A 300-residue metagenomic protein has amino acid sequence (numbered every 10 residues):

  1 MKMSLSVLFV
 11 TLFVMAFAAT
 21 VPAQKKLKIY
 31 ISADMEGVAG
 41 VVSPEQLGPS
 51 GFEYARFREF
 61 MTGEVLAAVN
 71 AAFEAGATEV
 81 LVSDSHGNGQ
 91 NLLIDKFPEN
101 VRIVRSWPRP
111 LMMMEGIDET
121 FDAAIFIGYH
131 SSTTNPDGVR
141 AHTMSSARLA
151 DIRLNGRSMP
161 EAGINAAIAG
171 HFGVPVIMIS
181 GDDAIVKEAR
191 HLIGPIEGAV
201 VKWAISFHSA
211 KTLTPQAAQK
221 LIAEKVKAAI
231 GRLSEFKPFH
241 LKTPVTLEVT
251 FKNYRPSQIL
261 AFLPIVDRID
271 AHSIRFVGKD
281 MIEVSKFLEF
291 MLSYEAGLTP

Functional and structural regions predicted by a protein language model:
V7-A16: Bacterial N-terminal signal peptides
F13, A218-P300: C-terminal accessory domains and tails appended to enzymatic cores
A19-A23: Sec/Tat signal peptide C-region and signal peptidase I cleavage site
G40-V65, E197-V201: A short alpha/beta connector and helix-capping loop motif
F52-S83, N88-Q90, N100-V101, K225-R232: Alpha/propeptide regions of enzymes that mature by internal proteolysis
E99-I117: A glycine-rich helix N-cap at a beta->alpha junction
S146-F172, G181-A184: Active-site glycine-rich loop that binds ribose-phosphate moieties when present
I168-V176, S180-I230: Active-site rim beta-loop-alpha module in soluble metabolic enzymes
